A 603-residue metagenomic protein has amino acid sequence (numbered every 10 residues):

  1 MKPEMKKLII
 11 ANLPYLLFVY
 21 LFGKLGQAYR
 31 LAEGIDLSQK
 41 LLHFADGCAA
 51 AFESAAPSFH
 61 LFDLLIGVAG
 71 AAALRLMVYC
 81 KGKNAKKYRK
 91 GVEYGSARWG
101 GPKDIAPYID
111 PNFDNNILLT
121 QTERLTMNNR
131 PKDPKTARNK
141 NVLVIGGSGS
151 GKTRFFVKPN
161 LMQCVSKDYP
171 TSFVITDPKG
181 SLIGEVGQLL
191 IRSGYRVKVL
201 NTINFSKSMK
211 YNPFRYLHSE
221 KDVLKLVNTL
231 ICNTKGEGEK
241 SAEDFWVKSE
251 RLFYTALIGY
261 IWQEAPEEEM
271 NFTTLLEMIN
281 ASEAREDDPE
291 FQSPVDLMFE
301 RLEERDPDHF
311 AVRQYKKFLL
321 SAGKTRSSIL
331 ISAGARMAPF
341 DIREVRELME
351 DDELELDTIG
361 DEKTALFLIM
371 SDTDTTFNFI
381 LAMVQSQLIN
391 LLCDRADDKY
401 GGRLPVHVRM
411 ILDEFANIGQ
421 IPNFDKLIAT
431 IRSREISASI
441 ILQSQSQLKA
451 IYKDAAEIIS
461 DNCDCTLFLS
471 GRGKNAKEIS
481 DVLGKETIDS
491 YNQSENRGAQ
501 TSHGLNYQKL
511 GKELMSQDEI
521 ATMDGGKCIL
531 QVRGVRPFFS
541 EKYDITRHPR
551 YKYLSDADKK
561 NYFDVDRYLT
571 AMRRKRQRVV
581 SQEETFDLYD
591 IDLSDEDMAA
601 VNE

Functional and structural regions predicted by a protein language model:
M1-S150, R154-M162, K167-Y169, N496-R497 (+1 more regions): Basic- and hydrophobic-enriched, low-structure N-terminal and domain-boundary segments that flank ATP-binding catalytic
K24, L125, K132-I436, I451 (+4 more regions): P-loop NTPase motor domains
F52-S54, L65-N116, E220-L230, T274-A281 (+3 more regions): Short alpha-helical interface patches
W99, W246, W262, Y491 (+1 more regions): A residue-identity detector for tryptophan
F113, L119, F379-S386, I479: Conserved long hydrophobic alpha-helices within structured protein cores
L189-R192, F214-Y216, D454-E457, V482-T487 (+1 more regions): Short secondary-structure boundary/capping segments
I428-I529: Conserved ATP-driven motor cores of ASCE-family P-loop NTPases powering translocation/secretion/packaging/pilus
